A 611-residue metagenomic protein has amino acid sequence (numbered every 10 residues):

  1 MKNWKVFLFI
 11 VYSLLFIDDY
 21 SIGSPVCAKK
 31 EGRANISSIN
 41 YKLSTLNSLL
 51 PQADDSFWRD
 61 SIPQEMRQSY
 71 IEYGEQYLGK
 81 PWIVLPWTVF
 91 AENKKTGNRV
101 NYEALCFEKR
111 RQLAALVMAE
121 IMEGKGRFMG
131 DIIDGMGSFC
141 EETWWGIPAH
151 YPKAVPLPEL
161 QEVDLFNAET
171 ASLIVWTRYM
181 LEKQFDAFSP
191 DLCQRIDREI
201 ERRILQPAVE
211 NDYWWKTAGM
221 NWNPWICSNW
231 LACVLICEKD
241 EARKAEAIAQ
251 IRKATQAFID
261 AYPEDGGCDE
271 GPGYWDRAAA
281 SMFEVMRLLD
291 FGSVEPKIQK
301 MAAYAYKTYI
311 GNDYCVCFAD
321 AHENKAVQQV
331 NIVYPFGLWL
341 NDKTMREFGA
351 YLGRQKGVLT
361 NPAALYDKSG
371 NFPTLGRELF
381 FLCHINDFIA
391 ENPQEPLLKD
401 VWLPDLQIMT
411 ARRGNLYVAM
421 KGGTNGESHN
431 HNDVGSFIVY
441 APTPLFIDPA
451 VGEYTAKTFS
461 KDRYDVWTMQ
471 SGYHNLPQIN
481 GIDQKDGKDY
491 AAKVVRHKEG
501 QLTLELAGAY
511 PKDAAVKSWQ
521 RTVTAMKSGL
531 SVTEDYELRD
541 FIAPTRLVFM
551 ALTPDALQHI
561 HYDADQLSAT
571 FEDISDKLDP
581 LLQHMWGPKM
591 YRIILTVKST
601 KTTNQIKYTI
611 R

Functional and structural regions predicted by a protein language model:
M1-A28, A34, T45: Bacterial Sec-dependent N-terminal signal peptides
S24-A28, A321, A363-Y366, A456-R611: CBM-like, beta-strand-rich accessory domains located in the C-terminal region of large, secreted polysaccharide-active
V26-K94: Low-complexity, Ser/Thr/Pro/Gly-enriched N-terminal "stalk/linker" regions
G74-L85, I132-H150, D191-Y213, E246-G266 (+1 more regions): Long, well-ordered core segments of solenoidal/helical folds
G97-K109, Y151-A168, V209-P224, P263-R277 (+5 more regions): Solvent-exposed loop and edge beta-strand segments that line ligand/cofactor-binding and catalytic clefts
E108-M122, D134-S138, A168-Y179: Non-membrane alpha-helical segments in proteins
A154-G273, R277-E284, C383-P396: Active-site lining segments of carbohydrate-active enzymes
A279-L445: Carbohydrate-active enzyme catalytic cores, enriched for enzymes that act on polyanionic acidic polysaccharides
